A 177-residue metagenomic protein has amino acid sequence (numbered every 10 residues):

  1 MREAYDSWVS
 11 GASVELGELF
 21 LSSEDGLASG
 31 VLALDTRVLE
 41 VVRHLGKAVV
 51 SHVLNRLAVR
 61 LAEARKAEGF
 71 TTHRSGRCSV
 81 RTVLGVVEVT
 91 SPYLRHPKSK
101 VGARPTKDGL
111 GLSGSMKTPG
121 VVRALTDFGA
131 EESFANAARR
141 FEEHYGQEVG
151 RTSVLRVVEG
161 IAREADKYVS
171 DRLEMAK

Functional and structural regions predicted by a protein language model:
M1-P97: Short, conserved DNA-binding cores of transcription-related domains
E3-G26, V87-K177: Short, positively charged, Gly/Tyr-enriched micro-motifs that form contact patches at catalytic or ligand/partner
